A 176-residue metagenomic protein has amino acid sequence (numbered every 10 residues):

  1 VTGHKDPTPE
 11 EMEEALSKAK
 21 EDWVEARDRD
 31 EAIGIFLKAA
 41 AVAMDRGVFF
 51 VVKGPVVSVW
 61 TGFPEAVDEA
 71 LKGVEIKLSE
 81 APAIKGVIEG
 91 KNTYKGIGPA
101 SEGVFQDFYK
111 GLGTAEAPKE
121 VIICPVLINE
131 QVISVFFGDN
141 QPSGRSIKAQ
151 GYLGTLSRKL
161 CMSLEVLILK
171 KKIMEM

Functional and structural regions predicted by a protein language model:
V1-D22: Signal-transmission linkers at sensory-effector interfaces
A15-W23, D28-M44, F49, L160: Amphipathic alpha-helical coiled-coil segments that mediate homodimerization and allosteric signal transmission
F49-L71: GAF sensory/regulatory domain recognition with acknowledged cross-activation on helical regulatory dimers
D68-D107, I173: Regulatory sensory and allosteric helical modules in signal-transduction proteins and certain transcription factors
K119-L127: Short hydrophobic beta-strand micro-motif common in sensory/regulatory domains
V126-F136: Short hydrophobic/glycine-rich mini-motifs in sensory/regulatory modules that couple input to downstream signaling
N140-G154, L167, K171-M176: Regulatory loop-to-helix N-cap segments in sensory/regulatory domains that couple ligand/signal detection
G154-C161: Allosteric cytosolic regulatory segments
